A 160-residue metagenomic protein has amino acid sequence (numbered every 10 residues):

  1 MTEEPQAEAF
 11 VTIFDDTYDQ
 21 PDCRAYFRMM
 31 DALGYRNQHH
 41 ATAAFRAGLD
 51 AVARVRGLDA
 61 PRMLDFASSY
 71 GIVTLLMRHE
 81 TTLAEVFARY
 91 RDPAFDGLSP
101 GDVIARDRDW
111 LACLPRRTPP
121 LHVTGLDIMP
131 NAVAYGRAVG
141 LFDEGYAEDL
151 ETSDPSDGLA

Functional and structural regions predicted by a protein language model:
T2-R62, Y70-I72, L76-P93: Class I SAM-dependent methyltransferase Rossmann-like catalytic core, especially the SAM/SAH-binding loop
P61, D143, A160: Conserved acidic residues
F66: Conserved beta-strand/loop positions that form the S-adenosyl-L-methionine
S69-D154: Class I SAM-dependent methyltransferase SAM/SAH-binding core
D154-A160: A short acidic, Gly/Pro-enriched loop at the edge of an enzyme's catalytic core that lines a small-molecule cofactor
